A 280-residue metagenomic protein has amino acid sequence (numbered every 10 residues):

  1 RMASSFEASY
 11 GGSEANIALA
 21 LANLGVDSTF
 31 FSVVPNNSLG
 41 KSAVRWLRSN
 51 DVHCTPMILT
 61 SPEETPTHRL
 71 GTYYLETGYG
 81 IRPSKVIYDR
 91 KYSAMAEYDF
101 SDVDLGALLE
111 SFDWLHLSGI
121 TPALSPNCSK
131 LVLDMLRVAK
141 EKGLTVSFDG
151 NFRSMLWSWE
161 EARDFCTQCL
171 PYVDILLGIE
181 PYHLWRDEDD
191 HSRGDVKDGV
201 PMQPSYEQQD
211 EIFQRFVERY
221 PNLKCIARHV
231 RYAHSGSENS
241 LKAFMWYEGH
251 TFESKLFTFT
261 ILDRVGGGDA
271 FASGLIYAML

Functional and structural regions predicted by a protein language model:
M2-L19: Short catalytic helix/loop segments, enriched in acidic residues and glycine and frequently bearing histidine
N16-D27, S49, Y277-L280: Alpha-helix C-terminal capping segments
D27-G119, V146: Conserved N-terminal subdomain of the carbohydrate kinase-like
K91, I120, N151-M155, P181 (+1 more regions): Active-site beta-loop-alpha junctions enriched in small/polar residues
K130-G143, F165-Y172: Catalytic-core regions built around general acid/base machinery
V138-T145, Y220-K224: A short helix->loop->beta-strand "cap" motif at the edges of active sites that frequently abuts
L156-G249: Conserved phosphate/ATP/ADP-binding segment of small-molecule kinases
K255-L280: Conserved post-catalytic alpha-helical subdomain immediately downstream of the catalytic base and nucleotide-binding
